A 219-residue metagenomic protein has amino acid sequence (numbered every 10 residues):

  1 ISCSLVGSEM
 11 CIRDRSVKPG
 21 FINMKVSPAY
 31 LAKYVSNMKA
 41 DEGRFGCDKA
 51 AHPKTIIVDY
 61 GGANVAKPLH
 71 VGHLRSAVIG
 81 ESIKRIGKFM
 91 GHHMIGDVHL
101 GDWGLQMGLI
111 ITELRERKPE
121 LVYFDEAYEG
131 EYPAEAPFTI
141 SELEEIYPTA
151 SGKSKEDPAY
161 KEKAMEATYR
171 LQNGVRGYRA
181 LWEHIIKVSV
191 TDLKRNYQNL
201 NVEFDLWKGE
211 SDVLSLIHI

Functional and structural regions predicted by a protein language model:
I1, L5-G7: Positively charged, low-complexity/disordered segments
S8-H218: NTP-dependent nucleotidyl-transfer catalytic core
